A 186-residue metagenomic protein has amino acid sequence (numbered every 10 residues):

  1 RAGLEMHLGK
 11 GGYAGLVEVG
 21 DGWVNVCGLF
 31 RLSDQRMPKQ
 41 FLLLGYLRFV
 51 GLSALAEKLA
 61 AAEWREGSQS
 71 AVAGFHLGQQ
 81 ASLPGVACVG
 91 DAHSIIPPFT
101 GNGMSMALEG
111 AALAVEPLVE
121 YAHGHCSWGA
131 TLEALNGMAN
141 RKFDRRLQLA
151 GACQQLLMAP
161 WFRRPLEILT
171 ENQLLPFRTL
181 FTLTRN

Functional and structural regions predicted by a protein language model:
R1-L52: Conserved FAD-binding catalytic core of PHBH/FMO-like flavoproteins
R1-M6, W23-C27, A61-G67, A122-S127: Low-complexity, flexible helical/coil segments
H7, A60-R65, A71-H76, N136 (+1 more regions): A general structural signal for short secondary-structure boundary/capping elements
K10, M37-Q40, G101, S105-L108 (+3 more regions): Electropositive phosphate-/nucleotide-binding environments in soluble metabolic enzymes
D34-L118: FAD/FMN-dependent oxidoreductases across multiple families
E116-N186: C-terminal helical "tail/cap" subdomain of flavin- and related membrane-associated enzymes
